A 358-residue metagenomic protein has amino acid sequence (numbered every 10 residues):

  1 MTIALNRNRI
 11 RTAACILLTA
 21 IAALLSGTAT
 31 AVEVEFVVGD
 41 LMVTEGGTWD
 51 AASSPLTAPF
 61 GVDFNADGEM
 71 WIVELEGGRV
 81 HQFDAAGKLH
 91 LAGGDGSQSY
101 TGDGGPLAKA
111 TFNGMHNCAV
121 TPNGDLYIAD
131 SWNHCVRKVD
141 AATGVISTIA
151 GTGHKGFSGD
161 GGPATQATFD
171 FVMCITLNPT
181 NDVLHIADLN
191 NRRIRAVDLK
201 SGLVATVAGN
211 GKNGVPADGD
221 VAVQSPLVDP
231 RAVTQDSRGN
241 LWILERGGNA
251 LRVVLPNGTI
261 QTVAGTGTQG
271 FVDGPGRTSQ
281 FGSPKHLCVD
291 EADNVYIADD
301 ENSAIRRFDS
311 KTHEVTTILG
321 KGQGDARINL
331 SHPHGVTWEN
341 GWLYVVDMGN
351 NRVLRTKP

Functional and structural regions predicted by a protein language model:
A14-L25: Bacterial N-terminal signal peptides
V32-A58, K88-G114, G144-F171, L203-D229 (+2 more regions): Gly/Pro-rich loop segments of beta-rich domains
F64-D67, V120-N123, L177-N181, Q235-R238 (+2 more regions): Residue-level detector of Asp-centered blade-edge/turn motifs that repeat once per structural unit in beta-propeller
E69-W71, D125-Y127, V183-H185, N240-W242 (+2 more regions): Conserved beta-propeller blade signature
L75, S131-W132, L189, R246 (+2 more regions): Short loop/turn segments immediately following the C-termini of beta-strands
G78-H81, H134-R137, V145, R192-A196 (+3 more regions): A short loop-to-beta-strand structural motif that recurs across blades of beta-propeller domains
D84-G87, D140-G144, D198-G202, L255-T259 (+2 more regions): Short loop/turn segments that connect beta-strands within beta-propeller blades
H332-P358: Blade-level signature of beta-propeller repeat domains, shared across WD40, Kelch, NHL, RCC1 and BNR/Asp-box propellers
